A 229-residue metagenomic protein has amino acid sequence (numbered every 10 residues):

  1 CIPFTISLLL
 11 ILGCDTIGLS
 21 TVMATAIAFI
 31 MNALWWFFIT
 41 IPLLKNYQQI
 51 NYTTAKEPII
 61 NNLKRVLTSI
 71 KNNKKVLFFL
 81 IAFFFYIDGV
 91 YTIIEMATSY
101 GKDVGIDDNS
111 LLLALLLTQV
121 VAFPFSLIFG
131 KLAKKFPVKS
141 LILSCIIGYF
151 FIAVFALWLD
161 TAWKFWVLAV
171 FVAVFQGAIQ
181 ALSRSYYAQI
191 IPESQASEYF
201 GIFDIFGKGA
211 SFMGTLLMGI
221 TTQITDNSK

Functional and structural regions predicted by a protein language model:
C1, D108-N109, E193-F203: Loop-to-transmembrane helix entry/capping segments in MFS-fold secondary transporters and related SLC/MFSD carriers
L9-L34, I220-K229: A membrane-interface helix-boundary motif in multi-pass transporters
Q48-L80: Juxtamembrane intracellular "pre-TM" segments in multi-pass secondary transporters
E95-L111: Short amphipathic helix-loop junctions that connect adjacent transmembrane helices in Major Facilitator Superfamily/SLC
P124-V138, T222: Helix-to-loop junctions at the C-terminal end of transmembrane segments in multipass secondary transporters
S140-F155: Structural signature of the two symmetry-related core transmembrane helices
L157-A169: Helix-loop junctions at membrane interfaces in 12-TM secondary transporters
A178-P192: Intracellular juxtamembrane helix-capping segments at the cytosolic ends of symmetry-related transmembrane helices
